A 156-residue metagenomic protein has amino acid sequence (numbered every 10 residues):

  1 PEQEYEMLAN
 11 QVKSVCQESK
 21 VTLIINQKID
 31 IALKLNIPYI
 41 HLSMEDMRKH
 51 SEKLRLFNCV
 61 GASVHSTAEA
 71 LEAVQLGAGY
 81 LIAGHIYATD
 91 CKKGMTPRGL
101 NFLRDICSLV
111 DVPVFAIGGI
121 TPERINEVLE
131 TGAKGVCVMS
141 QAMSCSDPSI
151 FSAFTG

Functional and structural regions predicted by a protein language model:
P1, D30-I31, M47-R48, T67-E69 (+1 more regions): Short, catalytically relevant binding-site loops at active-site mouths
P1-Q3, S144-C145: Acidic-and-aromatic substrate-binding clefts and catalytic sites of carbohydrate-active enzymes
Y5-I25, M44-M47, S51-S66, G94-T121 (+1 more regions): Alpha-helix-loop-beta-strand connector modules within alpha/beta enzyme cores
L23-P38, H65-G77, L109-A116, I120-V138 (+1 more regions): Catalytic cores of alpha/beta
I37-H41, L56-V60, A78-Y80: Active-site regions of enzymes building and remodeling cell-envelope glycoconjugates
S43-K53, I82-G94, P122-G156: Glycine-rich phosphate-binding active-site loops on the catalytic face of alpha/beta enzymes
V60-K92: Histidine/lysine/aspartate-rich catalytic loop segments that bind and position anionic ligands
